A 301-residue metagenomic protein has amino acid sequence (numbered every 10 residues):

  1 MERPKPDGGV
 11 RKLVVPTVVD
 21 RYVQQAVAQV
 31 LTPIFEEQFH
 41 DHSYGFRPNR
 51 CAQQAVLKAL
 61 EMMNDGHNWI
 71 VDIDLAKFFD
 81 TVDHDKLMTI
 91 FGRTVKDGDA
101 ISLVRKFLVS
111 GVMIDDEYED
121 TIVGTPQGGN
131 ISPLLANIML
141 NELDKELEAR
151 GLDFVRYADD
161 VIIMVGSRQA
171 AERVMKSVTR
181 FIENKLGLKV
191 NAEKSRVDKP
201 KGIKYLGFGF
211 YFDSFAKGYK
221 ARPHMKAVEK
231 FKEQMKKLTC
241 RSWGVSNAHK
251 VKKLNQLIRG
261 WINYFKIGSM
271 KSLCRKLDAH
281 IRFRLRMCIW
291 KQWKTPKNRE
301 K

Functional and structural regions predicted by a protein language model:
M1-E2, P6, Q38-R50, Q54-P200 (+1 more regions): Conserved polymerase palm-domain catalytic core
P6, F35-F39, H67-W69, D83-D85 (+5 more regions): Short acidic (Asp/Glu) and glycine-rich catalytic loops that position anionic groups and cofactors
K12, D120-V123, K236-H249, W261-L273 (+1 more regions): Short, solvent-exposed helix-loop connector elements
K12-T17, A221: Conserved phosphate-binding loops in nucleotide/dinucleotide-binding enzymes
V18-V19, V23, L60: Duplex nucleic acid-engaging cores and interfaces of nucleic-acid transaction enzymes
Q25-H42: Electropositive, glycine- and tryptophan-enriched low-complexity nucleic-acid-binding patches
V109, K185-K253, L257-R259: A conserved non-catalytic segment of reverse transcriptases and RNA-directed RNA polymerases corresponding to the late
K271-K301: A terminal-accessory region detector
